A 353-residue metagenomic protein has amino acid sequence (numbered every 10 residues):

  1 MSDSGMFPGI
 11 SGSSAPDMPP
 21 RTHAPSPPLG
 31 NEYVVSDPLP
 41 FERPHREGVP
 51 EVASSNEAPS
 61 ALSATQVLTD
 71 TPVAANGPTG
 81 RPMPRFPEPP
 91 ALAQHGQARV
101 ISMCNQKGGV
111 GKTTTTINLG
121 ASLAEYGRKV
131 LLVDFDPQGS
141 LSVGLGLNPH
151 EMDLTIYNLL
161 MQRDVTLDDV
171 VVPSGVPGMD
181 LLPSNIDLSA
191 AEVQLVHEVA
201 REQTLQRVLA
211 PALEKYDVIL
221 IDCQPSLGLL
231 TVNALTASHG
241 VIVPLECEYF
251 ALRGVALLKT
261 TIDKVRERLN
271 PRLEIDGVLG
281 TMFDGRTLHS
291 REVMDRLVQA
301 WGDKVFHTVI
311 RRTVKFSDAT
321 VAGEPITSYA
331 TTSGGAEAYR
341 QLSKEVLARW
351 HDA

Functional and structural regions predicted by a protein language model:
S2-A353: P-loop NTP-binding core
